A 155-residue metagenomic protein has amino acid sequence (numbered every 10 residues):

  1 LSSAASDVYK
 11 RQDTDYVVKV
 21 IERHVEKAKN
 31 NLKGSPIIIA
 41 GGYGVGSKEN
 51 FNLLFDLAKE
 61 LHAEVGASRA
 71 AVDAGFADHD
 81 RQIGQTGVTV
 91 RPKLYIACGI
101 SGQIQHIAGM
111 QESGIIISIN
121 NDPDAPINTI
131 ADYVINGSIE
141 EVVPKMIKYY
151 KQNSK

Functional and structural regions predicted by a protein language model:
L1-A5, Y9: Single conserved hydrophobic/aromatic residue that forms the stacking wall/gate of nucleotide- or nucleobase-binding
K10-R11, R23, S35, G41-Y43 (+6 more regions): Fold-independent oxyanion-binding glycine-rich loops and adjacent beta-strand/coil segments at enzyme active sites
R11-N30: Short N-terminal or domain-adjacent regulatory/targeting segments
T14, S47-F55, T89, M110 (+1 more regions): Electropositive phosphate-/nucleotide-binding environments in soluble metabolic enzymes
H24-G87: Glycine-rich phosphate/diphosphate-binding loops and the adjacent beta-loop-alpha structural elements that coordinate
A71-M110: Glycine-rich, anion-gripping cofactor-binding loops and their flanking helix/strand elements in enzyme active sites
L94, I100-M110, G114-K155: C-terminal functional extensions of proteins
